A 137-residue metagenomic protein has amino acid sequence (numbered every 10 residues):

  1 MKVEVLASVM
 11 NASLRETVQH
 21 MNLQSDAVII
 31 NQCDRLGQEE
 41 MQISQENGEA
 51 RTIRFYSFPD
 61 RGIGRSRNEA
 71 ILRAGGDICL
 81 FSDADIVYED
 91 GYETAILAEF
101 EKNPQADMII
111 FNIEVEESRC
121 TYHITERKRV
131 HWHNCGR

Functional and structural regions predicted by a protein language model:
K2-A12, I30-C33: A conserved hydrophobic helix/loop-capping motif in glycosyltransferases and polysaccharide synthases
L14-S57: Acidic donor-binding segment of Leloir-type glycosyltransferases
D34, R61-G62, V115: Alpha/beta-hydrolase active-site loop signature
F58-A74: Glycine-rich, basic loop-to-helix element that forms the pyrophosphate-binding segment of sugar-nucleotide handling
C79: Short aromatic/hydrophobic "clamp" motif used to bind/position activated sugar donors
D83-V87: The conserved acidic donor/metal-binding loop of glycosyltransferases
G91-H123: Conserved donor NDP-sugar-binding/catalytic core segment of glycosyltransferases
E116-E117, Y122-R137: A recurrent flexible, glycine/aromatic-enriched loop bordering the glycosyltransferase active site that acts as
